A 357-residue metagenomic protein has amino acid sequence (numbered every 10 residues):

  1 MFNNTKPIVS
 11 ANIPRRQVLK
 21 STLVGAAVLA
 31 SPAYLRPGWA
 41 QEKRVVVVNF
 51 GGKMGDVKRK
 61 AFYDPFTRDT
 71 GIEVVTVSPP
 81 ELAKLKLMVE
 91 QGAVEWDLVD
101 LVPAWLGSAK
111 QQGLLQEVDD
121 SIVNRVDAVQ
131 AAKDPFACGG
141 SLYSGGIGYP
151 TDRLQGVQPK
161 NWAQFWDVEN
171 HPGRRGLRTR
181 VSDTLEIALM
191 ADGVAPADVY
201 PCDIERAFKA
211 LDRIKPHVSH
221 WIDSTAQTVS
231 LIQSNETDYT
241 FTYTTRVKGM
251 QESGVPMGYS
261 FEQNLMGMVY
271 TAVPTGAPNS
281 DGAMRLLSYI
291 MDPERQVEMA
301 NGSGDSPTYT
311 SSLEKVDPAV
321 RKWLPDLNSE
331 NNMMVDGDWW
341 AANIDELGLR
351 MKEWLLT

Functional and structural regions predicted by a protein language model:
M1-Q17, T22-V28: N-terminal secretory signal peptides
Q41-A109: Early extracytoplasmic/lumenal segment of secretory-pathway proteins
G52-V57, E95-W96, D100-S219, D223-Q233: Extracytoplasmic ligand-binding site segments that recognize negatively charged/polar headgroups
K58, N170-D183, I290-S312: Periplasmic-binding protein-like
L106-K110, Q233, D238-P256: A ligand-binding cleft/hinge motif common to bilobed small-molecule-binding domains
R125-A128, Y143, E205-I214, Q251-A277: Periplasmic-binding protein-like
G146-R153, M190-V194, M268-G282, I290 (+1 more regions): A bilobed periplasmic-binding-protein/Venus flytrap-type ligand-binding module shared by bacterial periplasmic
V297-T357: C-terminal capping/gating helix-and-loop segments adjacent to ligand/active sites or protein-protein/ligand interfaces
